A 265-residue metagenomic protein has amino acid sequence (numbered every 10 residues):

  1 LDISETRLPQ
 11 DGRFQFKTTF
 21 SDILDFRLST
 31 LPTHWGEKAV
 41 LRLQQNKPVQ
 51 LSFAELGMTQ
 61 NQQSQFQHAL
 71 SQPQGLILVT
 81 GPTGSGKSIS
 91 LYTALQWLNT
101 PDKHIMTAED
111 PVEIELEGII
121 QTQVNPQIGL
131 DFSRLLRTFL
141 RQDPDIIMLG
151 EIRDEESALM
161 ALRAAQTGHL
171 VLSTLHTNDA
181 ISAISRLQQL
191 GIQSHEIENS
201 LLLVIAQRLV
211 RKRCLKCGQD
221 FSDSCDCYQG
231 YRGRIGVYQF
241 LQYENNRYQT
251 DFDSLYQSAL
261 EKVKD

Functional and structural regions predicted by a protein language model:
L1-D265: Short, flexible helix-loop junctions that flank or precede catalytic/ligand sites
